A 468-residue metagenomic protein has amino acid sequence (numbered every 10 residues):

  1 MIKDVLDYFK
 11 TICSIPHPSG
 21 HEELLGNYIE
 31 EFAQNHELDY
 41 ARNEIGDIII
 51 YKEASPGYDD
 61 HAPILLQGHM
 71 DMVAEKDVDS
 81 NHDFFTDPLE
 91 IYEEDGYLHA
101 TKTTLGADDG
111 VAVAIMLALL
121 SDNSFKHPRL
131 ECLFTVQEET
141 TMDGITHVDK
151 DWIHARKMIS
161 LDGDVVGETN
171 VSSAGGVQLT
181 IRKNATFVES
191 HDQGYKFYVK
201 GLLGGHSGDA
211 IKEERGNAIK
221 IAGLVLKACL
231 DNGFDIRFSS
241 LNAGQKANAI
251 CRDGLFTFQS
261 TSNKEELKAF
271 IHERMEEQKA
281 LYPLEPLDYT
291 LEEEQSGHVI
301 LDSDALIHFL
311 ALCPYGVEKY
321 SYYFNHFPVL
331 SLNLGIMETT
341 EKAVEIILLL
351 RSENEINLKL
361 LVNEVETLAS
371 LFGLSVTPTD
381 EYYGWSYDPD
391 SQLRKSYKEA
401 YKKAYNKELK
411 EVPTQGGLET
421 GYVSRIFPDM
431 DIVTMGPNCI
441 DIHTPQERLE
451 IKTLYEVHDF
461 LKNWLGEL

Functional and structural regions predicted by a protein language model:
K3-Y97: Acidic/His- and Gly-rich active-site-bordering loop/insert found across diverse amide/peptide-bond hydrolases
P16, G96-H99, E139-T140, V148-R351: Midchain, well-structured core segments that form catalytic/ion-binding scaffolds
Y58-T140, I145-R156, H191-G194, P314-S321 (+2 more regions): Active-site metal-coordination/substrate-binding segment of hydrolases, especially metallo-dependent peptidases
M70-M72, T104, L133-T141, D162-V166 (+3 more regions): Acidic, glycine-rich active-site loops and adjacent beta-strand->loop/helix elements that engage anionic groups
R215-N232, S262-N263, A305-F309, K319 (+2 more regions): His/Asp/Glu-rich mid-to-C-terminal helical/loop segments that flank catalytic regions of hydrolases
N217-K220, L224-L241, Y387-M430: Active-site-adjacent substrate-binding region of metalloamidase/peptidase-like peptide-processing proteins
F327-V412: Substrate-recognition/cap regions that form aromatic- and gly/pro-loop-enriched pockets for small-molecule ligands
V329-E345, L349, E408-N463: Zn-dependent metallopeptidase/amidohydrolase metal-coordination segment
